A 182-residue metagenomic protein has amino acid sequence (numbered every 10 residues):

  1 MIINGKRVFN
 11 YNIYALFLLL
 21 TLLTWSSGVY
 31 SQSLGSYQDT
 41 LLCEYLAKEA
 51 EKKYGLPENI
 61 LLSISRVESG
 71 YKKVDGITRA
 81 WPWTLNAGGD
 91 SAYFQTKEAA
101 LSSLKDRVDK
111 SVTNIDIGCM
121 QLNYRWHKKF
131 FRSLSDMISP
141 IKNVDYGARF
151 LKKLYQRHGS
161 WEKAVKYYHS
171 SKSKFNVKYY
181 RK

Functional and structural regions predicted by a protein language model:
M1-N10: N-terminal secretory signal peptides that target proteins for export/translocation
V8, A15-L16: Intrinsically disordered, low-complexity segments enriched in serine/proline and basic residues
F9-Y11, A92-Y93: Intrinsically disordered, low-complexity, compositionally biased regions/tails
I13-Y14, D75: Enrichment for repetitive, rod-forming helical segments
Q32-K182: Catalytic glycan-binding domains that act on GlcNAc-containing polysaccharides
